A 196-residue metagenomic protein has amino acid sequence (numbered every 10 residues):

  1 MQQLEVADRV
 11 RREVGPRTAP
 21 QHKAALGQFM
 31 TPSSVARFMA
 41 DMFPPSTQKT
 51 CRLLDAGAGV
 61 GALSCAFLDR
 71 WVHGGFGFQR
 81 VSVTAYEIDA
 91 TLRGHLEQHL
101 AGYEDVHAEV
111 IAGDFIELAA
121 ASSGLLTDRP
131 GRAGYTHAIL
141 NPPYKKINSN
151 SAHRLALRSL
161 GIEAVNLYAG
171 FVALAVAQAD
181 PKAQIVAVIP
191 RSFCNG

Functional and structural regions predicted by a protein language model:
M1-F76, S82-H99, A119, P142 (+1 more regions): Class I S-adenosyl-L-methionine
F29-S34, I162-G170: Conserved phosphate-coordination/catalytic loops
T50-L53, Q79-T84, H107-E109, T136 (+1 more regions): Residue-level recognition of the N-termini of beta-strands and the immediately preceding loop/turn
H95, A164-G196: Conserved Class I SAM-dependent methyltransferase catalytic core
L100-L126: S-adenosyl-L-methionine
S123-H137: A short acidic, Gly/Pro-enriched loop at the edge of an enzyme's catalytic core that lines a small-molecule cofactor
A138-K145: Amphipathic alpha-helical repeat scaffolds
K145-L167: Mobile active-site "lid"/loop adjacent to the S-adenosyl-L-methionine
